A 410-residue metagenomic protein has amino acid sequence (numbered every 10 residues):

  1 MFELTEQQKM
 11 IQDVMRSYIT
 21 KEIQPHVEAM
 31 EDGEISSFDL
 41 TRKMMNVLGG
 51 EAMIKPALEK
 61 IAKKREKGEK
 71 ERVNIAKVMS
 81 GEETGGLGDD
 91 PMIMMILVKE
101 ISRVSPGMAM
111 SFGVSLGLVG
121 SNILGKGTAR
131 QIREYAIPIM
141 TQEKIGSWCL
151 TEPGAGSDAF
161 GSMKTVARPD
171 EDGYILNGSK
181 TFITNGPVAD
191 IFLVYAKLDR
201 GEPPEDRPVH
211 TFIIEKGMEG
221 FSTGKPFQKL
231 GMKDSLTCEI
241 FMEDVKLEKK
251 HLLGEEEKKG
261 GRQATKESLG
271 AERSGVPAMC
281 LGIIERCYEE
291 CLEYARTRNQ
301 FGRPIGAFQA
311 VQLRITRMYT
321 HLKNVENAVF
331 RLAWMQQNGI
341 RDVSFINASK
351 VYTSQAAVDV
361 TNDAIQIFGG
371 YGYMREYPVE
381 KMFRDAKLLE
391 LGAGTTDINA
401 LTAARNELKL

Functional and structural regions predicted by a protein language model:
M1-G113, E134, P138-T141, E407-L410: Amphipathic, small/basic residue-rich leader segments at the start of a protein or domain
F2-I11, G86, S222-K323, L389 (+2 more regions): Glycine-rich beta->alpha junctions and the first turn(s) of the following alpha-helix
Q24-I35, L292, R296-R303, Y319-Y352 (+1 more regions): C-terminal helix-coil-helix/basic helical segment that borders enzyme active sites and/or dimer interfaces and provides
L97, L118, F368-L410: Glycine-rich phosphate/cofactor-binding loops in nucleotide/flavin-utilizing enzymes
P106, P153-G156, T181-G186, A271-G275 (+1 more regions): Glycine-rich phosphate/pyrophosphate-binding beta-alpha loops
Q142-T151: A short, Trp-centered hydrophobic/proline-enriched beta-strand micro-motif
K164, N177-T223: A short core secondary-structure module
